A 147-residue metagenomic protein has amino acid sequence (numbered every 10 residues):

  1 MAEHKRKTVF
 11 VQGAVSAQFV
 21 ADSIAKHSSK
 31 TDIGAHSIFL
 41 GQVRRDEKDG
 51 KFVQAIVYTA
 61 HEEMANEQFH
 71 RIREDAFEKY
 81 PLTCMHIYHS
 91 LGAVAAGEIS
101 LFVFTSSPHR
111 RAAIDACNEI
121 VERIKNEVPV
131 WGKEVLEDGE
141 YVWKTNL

Functional and structural regions predicted by a protein language model:
M1-I99, P108, A112-N118, E122-L147: N-terminal, polar/charged subdomain of small-to-medium soluble alpha/beta proteins
F104-S106: Short hydrophobic/aromatic beta-strand micro-patches that form the beta-sheet surface supporting nucleotide- or nucleic
